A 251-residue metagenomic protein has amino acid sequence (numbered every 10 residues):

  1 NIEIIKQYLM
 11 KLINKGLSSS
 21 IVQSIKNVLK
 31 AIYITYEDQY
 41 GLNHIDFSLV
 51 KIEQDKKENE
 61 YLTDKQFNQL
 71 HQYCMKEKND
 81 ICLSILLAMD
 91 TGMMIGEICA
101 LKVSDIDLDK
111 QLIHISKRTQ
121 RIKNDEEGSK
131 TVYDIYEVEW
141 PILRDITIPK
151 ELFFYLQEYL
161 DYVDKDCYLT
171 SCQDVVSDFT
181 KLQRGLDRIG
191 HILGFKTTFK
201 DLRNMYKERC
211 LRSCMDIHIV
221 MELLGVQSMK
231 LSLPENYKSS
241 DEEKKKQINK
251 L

Functional and structural regions predicted by a protein language model:
I2-E3, Q7-M10, N14-S48, M94: N-terminal DNA-binding recognition helix of tyrosine site-specific recombinases/integrases
K6-Q7, D38-L70: Flexible interdomain linker/hinge and immediately adjacent N-terminus of the catalytic tyrosine-recombinase domain
S19, Q72-E77, T91, Y162-Y168 (+2 more regions): Short, basic (Lys/Arg/His-rich) helix/loop patches that form interaction surfaces in the mid-to-C-terminal regions
I34-N43, L86-T119, H218-I219: Short, charged phosphate-coordinating catalytic segments
Y61, T119, L224-N249: Catalytic-site neighborhood detector that most strongly recognizes the C-terminal catalytic loop/helix of tyrosine
S84-L87, K207: Short alpha-helical "packing" element that flanks the helix-turn-helix/winged-helix DNA-binding module
L101-E158: Conserved tyrosine-mediated DNA breakage-rejoining catalytic core shared by Y-recombinases
I106-L112, M215-E235: Short, polar N-cap/turn motifs at the start of nucleic acid-interacting alpha helices
